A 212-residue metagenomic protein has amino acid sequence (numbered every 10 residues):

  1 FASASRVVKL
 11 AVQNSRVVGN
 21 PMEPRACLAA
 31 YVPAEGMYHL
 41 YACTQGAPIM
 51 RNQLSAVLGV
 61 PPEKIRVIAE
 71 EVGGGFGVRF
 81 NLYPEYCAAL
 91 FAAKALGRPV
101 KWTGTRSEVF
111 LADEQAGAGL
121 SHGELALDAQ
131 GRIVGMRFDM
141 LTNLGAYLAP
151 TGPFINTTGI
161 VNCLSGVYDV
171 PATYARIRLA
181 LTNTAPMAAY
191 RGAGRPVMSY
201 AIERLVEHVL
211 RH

Functional and structural regions predicted by a protein language model:
F1-H212: Structural alpha/beta core scaffold segments of enzyme domains
